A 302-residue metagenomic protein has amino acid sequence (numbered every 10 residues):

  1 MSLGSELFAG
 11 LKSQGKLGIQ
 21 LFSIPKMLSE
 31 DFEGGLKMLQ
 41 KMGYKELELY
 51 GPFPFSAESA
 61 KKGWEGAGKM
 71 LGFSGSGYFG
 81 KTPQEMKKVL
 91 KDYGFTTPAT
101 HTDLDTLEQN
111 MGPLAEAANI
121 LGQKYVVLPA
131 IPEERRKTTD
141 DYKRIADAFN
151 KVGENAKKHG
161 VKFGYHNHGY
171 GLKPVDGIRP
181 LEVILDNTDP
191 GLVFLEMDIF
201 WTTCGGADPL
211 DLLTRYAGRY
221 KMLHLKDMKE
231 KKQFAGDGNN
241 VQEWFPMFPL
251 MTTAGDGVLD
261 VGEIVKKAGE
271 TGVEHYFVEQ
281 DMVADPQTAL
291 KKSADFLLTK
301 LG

Functional and structural regions predicted by a protein language model:
M1-Y125, D295-G302: N-terminal pre-domain/capping segments
G4-F8, S76, Y93-F194, Q287: Active-site acidic/histidine proton-transfer and metal-coordination neighborhood in alpha/beta enzyme cores
G15-Q20, L47-L49, T97-T102, V126-L128 (+4 more regions): Hydrophobic faces of well-ordered beta-strands that scaffold small-molecule active sites in alpha/beta enzyme cores
I24-D31, G51-S59, F73-K81, D103-M111 (+7 more regions): Acidic-and-aromatic substrate-binding clefts and catalytic sites of carbohydrate-active enzymes
G34-M38, K81-D92, G112-I120, R144-E154 (+6 more regions): Alpha-helical scaffolding segments of alpha/beta enzyme cores, especially the outer helices of TIM-barrel or partial
A156-G255: Acidic/histidine-rich catalytic cores of soluble enzymes
T253, K267, M282-G302: Aromatic-rich peripheral "rim/lid" segments of glycoside hydrolase catalytic domains that contact and position glycan
D256-G269: A short, acidic, amphipathic alpha-helical segment used as a generic capping/interface helix at domain edges
